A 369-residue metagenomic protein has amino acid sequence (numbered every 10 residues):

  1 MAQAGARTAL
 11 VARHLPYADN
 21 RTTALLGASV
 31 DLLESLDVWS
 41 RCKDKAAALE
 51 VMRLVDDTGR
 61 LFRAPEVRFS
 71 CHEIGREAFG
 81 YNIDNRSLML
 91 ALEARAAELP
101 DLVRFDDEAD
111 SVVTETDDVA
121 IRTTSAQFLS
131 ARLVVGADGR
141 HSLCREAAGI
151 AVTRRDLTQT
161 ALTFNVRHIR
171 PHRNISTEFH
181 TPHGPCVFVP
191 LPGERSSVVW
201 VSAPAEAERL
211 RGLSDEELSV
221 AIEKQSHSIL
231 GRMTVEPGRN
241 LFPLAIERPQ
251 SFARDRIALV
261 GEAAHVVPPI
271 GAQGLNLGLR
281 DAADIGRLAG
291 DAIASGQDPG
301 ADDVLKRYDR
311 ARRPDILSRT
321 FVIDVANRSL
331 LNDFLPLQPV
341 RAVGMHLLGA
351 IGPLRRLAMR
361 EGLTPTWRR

Functional and structural regions predicted by a protein language model:
A2-T22: Glycine-rich FAD pyrophosphate-binding loop
L10, G136, V260: Generic enzyme active-site microenvironment
T23-L49: N-terminal glycine-rich dinucleotide-binding loop that anchors FAD/FMN and/or NAD(P) in oxidoreductases
L33, L92, F188: Residue-level signal for inorganic ion chemistry
C42-A147, R155-T160: Conserved N-terminal helical subregion
D118, A126-Q127, L133-R239: Conserved FAD-binding catalytic core of PHBH/FMO-like flavoproteins
E208-I293, Q297-G300: FAD/FMN-dependent oxidoreductases across multiple families
R287-R369: C-terminal helical "tail/cap" subdomain of flavin- and related membrane-associated enzymes
